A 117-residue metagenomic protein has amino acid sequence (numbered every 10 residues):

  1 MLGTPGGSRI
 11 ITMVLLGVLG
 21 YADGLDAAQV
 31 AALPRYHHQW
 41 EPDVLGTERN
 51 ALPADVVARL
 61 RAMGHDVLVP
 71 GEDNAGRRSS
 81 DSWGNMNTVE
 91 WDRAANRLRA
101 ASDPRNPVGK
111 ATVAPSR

Functional and structural regions predicted by a protein language model:
M1-D73: Proteins synthesized as precursors that undergo proteolytic processing into mature forms
L52-R117: Cofactor-centric catalytic regions
